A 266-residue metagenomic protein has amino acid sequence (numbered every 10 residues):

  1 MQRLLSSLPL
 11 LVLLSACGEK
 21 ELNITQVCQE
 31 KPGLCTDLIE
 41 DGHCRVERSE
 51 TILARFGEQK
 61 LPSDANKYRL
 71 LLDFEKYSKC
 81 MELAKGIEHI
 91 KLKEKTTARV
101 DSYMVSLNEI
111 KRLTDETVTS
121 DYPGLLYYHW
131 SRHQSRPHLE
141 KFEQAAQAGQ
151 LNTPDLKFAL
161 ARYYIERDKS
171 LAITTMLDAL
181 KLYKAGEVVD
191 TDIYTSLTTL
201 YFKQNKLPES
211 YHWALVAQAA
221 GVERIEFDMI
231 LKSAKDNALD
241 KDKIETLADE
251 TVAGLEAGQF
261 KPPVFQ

Functional and structural regions predicted by a protein language model:
Q2-L10: Sec-dependent signal peptide recognition, specifically the positively charged N-region followed immediately by
L13-A16: C-terminal motif of bacterial Sec signal peptides marking the signal peptidase cleavage site
K20-G124: N-terminal Sec/ER secretory leader and immediately downstream segment of secreted/extracellular precursors
I87, L113, T117, A145-G149 (+5 more regions): Alpha-helical solenoid scaffolds that mediate protein-protein interactions, centered on TPR/SEL1-like repeats but also
Y122-F202: Alpha-helical adaptor scaffolds
P154, K184-T191, Q218-L231, Q259-K261: Boundary/linker segments of alpha-helical solenoid repeat arrays
N205-E223, D249-G254: TPR/TPR-like (Sel1-like) alpha-helical repeat modules
E226-Q266: Terminal, low-structured helical/coil segments at or just beyond the last alpha-helical repeat
